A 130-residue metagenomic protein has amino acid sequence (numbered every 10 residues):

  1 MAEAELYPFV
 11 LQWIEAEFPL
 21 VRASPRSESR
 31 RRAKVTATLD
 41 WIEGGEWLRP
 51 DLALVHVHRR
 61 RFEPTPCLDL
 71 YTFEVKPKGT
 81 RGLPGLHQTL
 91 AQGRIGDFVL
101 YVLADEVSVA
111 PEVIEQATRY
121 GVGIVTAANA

Functional and structural regions predicted by a protein language model:
M1-E15: Nuclease catalytic cores
A2, E43-E46, R61, T118-A130: Non-catalytic C-terminal interaction segments of nucleic acid-processing enzymes
L11, T89, P111-I114: Short amphipathic alpha-helical segments and helix-helix/interface helices
R22-C67, R81: Active-site metal-binding core of divalent-cation-utilizing nuclease and nuclease-like domains
L48, D69-F73, T118: A generic structural signal for short beta-strands and their flanking turns/coil linkers
L68-L70, E74-G82: Short beta-strand-loop-alpha-helix junction that forms the active-site gateway of nucleic-acid-processing nucleases
G79-G82, I95-N129: Nucleic-acid nuclease catalytic cores
L86-Q92: Histidine-anchored nucleotide/phosphate-binding helix
